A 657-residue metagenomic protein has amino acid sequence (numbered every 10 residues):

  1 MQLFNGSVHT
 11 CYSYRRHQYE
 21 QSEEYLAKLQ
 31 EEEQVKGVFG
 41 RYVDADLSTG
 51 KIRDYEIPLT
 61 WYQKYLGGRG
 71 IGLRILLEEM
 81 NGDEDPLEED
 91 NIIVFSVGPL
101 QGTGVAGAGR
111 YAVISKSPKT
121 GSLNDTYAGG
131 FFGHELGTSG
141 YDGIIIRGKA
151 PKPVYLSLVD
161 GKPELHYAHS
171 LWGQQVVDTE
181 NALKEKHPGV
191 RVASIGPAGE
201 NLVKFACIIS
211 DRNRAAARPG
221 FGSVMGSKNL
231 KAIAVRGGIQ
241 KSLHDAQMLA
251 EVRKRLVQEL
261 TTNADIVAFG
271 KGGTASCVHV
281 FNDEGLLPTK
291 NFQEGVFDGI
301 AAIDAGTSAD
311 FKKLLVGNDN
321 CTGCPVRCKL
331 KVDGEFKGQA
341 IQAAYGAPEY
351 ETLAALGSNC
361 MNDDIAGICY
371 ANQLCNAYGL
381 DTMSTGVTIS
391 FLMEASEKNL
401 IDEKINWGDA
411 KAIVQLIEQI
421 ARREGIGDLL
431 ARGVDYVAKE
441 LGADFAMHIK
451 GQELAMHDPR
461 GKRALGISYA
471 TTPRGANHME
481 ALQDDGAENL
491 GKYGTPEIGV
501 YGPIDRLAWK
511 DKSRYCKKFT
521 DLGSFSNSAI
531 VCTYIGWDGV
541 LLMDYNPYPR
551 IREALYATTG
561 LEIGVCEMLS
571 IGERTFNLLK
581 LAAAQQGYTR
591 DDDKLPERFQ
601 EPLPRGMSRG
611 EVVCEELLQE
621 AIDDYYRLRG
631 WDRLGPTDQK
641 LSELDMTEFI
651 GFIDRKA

Functional and structural regions predicted by a protein language model:
L3, Y19-Q21: Cationic, low-complexity basic patches in intrinsically disordered or flexible, solvent-exposed regions
R15-R16: Basic polycationic patches enriched in arginine
S22, K184-P219, M225-A657: Extended C-terminal regions of large enzymes
S22-G222, S227-A301, A582: Protein-protein interaction/assembly regions in multi-subunit complexes
